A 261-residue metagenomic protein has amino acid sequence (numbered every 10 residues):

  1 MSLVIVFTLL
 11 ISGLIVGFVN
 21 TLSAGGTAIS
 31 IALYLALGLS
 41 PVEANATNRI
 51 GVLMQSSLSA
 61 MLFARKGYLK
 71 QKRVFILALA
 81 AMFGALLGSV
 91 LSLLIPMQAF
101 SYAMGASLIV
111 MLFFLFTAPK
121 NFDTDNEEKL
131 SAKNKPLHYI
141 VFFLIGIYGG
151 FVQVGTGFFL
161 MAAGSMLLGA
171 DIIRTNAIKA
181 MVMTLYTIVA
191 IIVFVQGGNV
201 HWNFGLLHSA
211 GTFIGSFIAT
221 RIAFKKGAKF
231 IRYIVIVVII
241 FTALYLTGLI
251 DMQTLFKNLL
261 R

Functional and structural regions predicted by a protein language model:
M1-S40, N126-N176, R261: Selected transmembrane alpha-helices and immediately adjacent juxtamembrane segments of polytopic inner-membrane
I5-L9, R73, L77, S101-M104 (+4 more regions): Residue-level signature of transmembrane alpha-helical entry/exit and packing/kink sites in multi-pass membrane
V6, R49, M104-L108, L112 (+3 more regions): Residues within membrane-spanning alpha-helices of integral membrane proteins, especially the hydrophobic core/packing
L10, L14, F18, R49 (+9 more regions): Residue-level signature of the transmembrane alpha-helical core of multi-pass small-molecule transporters
L39-N48, Q71-R73, G169-A180: Membrane-interface alpha-helices at helix entry/exit sites of multi-pass transporters
A46-A99, T187-V238: Selective hydrophobic functional segments
L58-K66, G105-L130, A243-K257: Transmembrane helix exit motif
